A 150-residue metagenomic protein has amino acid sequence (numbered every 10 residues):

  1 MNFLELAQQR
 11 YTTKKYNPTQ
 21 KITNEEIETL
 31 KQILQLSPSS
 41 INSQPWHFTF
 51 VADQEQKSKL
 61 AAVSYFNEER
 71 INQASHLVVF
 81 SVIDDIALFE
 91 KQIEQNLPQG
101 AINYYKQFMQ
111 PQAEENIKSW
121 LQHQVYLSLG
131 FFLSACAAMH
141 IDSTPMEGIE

Functional and structural regions predicted by a protein language model:
M1-E150: Acidic, surface-exposed loops and disordered segments
